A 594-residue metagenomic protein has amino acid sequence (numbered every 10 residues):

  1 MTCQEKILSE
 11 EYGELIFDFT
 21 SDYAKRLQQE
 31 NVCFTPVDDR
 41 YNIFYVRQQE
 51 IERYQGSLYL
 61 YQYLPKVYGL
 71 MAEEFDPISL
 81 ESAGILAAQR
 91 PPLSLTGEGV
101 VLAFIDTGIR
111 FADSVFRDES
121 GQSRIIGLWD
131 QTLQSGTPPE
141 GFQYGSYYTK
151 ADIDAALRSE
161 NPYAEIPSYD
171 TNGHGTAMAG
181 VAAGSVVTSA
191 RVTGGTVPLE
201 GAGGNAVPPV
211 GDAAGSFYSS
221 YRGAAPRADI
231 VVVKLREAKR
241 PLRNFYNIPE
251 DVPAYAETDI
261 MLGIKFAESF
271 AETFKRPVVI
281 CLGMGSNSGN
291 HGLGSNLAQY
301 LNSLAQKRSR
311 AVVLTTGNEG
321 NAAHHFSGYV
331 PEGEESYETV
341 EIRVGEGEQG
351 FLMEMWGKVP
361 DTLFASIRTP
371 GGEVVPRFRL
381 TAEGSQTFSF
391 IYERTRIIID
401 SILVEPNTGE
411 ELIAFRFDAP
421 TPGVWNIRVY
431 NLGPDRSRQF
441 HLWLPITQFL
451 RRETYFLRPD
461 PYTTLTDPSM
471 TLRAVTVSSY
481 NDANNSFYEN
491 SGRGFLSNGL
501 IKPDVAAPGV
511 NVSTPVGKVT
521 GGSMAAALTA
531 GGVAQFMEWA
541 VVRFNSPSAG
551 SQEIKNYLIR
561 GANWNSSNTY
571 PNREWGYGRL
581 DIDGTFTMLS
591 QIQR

Functional and structural regions predicted by a protein language model:
T2-V101, T107-R124, G423, R458 (+2 more regions): Autoinhibitory propeptides
P65-G69, L235, L262-G292, T315-T316 (+1 more regions): Short acidic, glycine-rich surface-loop motifs adjacent to enzyme active sites
R90-A256, E348-Q349, P360-D361, T471-R473 (+3 more regions): Subtilisin-like serine protease catalytic core
R90-G99, V115-E119, R124, S219-A225 (+8 more regions): Mature extracellular/periplasmic domains of secretome proteins
Q131-P138, F142-D152, K307, A322-L412 (+2 more regions): Extracellular S/T/G-rich loop segment that most often corresponds to the catalytic His/Ser-adjacent loop
A179-A182, E200, V207-P208, V233-A238 (+6 more regions): Hydrolase catalytic cores
Q349-F351, F417-P434: Noncatalytic modules at the cell exterior or secretory-pathway interfaces, chiefly beta-strand-rich lectin/adhesion
P434-T447: Edge beta-strands of jelly-roll/beta-sandwich modules across compartments, strongly enriched in secreted/luminal
